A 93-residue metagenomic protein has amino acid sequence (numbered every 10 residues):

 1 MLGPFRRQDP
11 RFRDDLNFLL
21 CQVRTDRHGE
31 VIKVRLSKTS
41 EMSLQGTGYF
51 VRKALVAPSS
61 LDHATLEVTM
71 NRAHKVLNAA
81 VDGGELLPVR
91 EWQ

Functional and structural regions predicted by a protein language model:
M1-D14, G84-L86: Short Cys/His-rich Zn2+-coordinating modules
R13-N17, G46, R72: Short, ordered beta-strand-loop transition motifs
L16-R24: A structural motif
L19, V31-T65: An exposed acidic His-Trp-rich patch
R24-E30: Short Cys/His-rich metal-coordination motifs, predominantly Zn2+-binding knuckles/fingers
T25, L36, V68-M70: Hydrophobic side chains in beta-strands
K53-Q93: Acidic, low-complexity intrinsically disordered segments
